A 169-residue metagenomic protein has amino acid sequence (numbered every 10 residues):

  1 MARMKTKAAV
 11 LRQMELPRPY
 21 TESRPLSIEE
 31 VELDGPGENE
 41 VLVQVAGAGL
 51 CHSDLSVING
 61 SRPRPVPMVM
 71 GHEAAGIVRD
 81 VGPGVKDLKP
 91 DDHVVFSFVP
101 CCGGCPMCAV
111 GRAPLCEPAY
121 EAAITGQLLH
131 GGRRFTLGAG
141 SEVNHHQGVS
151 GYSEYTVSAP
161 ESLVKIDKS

Functional and structural regions predicted by a protein language model:
A2-A9: Short structural boundary motif marking the start of a folded domain
L11-P17, A48: Short polar catalytic/cofactor-binding loops
E22-V31: Short glycine/threonine/proline-enriched tight-turn/helix- or strand-capping micro-motif at secondary-structure
E32-A48, I58-A109, P114, A122-G126 (+2 more regions): Glycine-rich beta-strand-centered segment in the early N-terminal region that forms part of a ligand/cofactor-binding
P100-S153: Phosphate-binding beta-alpha-beta segment of Rossmann-like dinucleotide-binding domains, i.e., the NAD(P)
S141, G148-Y152, T156-S169: Extended interfacial segments that mediate partner engagement and assembly in macromolecular machines
